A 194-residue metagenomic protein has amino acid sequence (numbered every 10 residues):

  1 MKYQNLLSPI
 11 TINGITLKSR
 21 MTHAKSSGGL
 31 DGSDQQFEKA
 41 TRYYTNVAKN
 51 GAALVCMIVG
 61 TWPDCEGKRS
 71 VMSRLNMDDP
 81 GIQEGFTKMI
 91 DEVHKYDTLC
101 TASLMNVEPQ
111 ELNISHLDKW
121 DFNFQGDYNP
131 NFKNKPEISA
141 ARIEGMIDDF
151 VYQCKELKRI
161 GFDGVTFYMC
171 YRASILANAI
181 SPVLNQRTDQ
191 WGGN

Functional and structural regions predicted by a protein language model:
M1-N194: Flavin-dependent oxidoreductase catalytic cores
